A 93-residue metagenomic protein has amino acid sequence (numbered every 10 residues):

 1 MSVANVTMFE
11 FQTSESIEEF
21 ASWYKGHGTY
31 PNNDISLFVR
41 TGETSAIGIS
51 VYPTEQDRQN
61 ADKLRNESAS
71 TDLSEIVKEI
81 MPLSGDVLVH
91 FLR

Functional and structural regions predicted by a protein language model:
M1-S70, S74-R93: Short S/T/G/P-rich N-terminal loop/turn motif that feeds into the first structured element of a domain
